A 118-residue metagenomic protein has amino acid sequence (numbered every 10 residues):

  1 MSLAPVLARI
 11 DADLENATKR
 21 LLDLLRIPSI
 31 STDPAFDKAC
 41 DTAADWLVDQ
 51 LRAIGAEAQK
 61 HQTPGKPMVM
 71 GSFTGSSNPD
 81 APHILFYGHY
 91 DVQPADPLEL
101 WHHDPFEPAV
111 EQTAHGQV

Functional and structural regions predicted by a protein language model:
M1-K38, R52-I54, D96-L100: N-terminal hydrophobic or amphipathic helices/low-complexity stretches enriched in small/hydrophobic/Pro/Gly
R20-L25, A44-D45, V110-E111: Short amphipathic alpha-helical segments, especially helix-boundary/capping motifs
R26, I30, S76, D91 (+1 more regions): Residue-level marker of positions within ordered structural domains that often coincide with functionally constrained
I27, M70, Y87: Short glycine-rich loop/turn motifs that provide flexible caps or phosphate-binding loops at active sites
T32-A81, F106-E107: A non-catalytic alpha/beta surface segment that caps or lines the substrate-entry region of metallo-dependent hydrolase
D80-V118: Active-site metal-coordination/substrate-binding segment of hydrolases, especially metallo-dependent peptidases
